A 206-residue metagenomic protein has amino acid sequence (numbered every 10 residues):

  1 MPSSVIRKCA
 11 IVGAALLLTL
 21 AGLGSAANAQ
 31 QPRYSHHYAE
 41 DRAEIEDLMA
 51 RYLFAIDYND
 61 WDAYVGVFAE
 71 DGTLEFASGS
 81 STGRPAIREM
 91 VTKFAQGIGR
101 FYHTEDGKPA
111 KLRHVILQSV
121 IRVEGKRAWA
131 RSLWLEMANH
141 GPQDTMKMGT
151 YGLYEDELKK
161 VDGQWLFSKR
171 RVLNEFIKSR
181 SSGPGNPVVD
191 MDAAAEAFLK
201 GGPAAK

Functional and structural regions predicted by a protein language model:
M1-G13: Bacterial N-terminal signal peptides that target proteins for export
I11-G22: Bacterial N-terminal signal peptides
A27-V67: Short, low-complexity N-terminal intrinsically disordered segments enriched in polar/charged residues
Q30, R127-R131, Y151-P187: Short beta-strand edge/turn micro-motifs at domain boundaries
A39-E40, Q118, V123-R127, P184-K206: Flexible low-complexity loop/turn motifs enriched in small/helix-breaking residues
W61-W134: A solvent-exposed, acidic/Ser-Thr-rich amphipathic alpha-helical stretch
H114-I116, M148-Y154: Short, surface-exposed coil-to-beta transition loops
E136-A138: Beta-strand elements of well-folded, non-transmembrane domains
